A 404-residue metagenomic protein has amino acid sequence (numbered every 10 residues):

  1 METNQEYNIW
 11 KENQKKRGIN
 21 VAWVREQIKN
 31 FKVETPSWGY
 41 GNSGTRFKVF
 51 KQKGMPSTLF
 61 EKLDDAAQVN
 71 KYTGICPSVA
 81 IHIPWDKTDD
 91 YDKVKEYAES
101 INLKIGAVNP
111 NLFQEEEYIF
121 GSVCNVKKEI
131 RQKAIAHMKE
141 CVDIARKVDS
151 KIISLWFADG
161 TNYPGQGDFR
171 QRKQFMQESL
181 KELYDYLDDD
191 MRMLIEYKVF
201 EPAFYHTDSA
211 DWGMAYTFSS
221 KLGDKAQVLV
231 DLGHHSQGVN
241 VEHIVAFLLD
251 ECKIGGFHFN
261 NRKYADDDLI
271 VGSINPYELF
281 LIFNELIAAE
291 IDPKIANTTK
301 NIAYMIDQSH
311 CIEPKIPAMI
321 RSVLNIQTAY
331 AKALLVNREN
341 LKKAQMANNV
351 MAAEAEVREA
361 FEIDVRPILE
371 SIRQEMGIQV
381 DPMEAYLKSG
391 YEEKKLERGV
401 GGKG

Functional and structural regions predicted by a protein language model:
M1-D143, K332, V336-G404: N-terminal pre-domain/capping segments
Q14-Q27, I105, E117-G223, Q227 (+2 more regions): Active-site acidic/histidine proton-transfer and metal-coordination neighborhood in alpha/beta enzyme cores
G18-V21, L63-A67, Y91-A98, M138-D143 (+5 more regions): Generic structural signal for well-ordered alpha-helices, preferentially at hydrophobic/aromatic core positions
K29-S37, P77-I81, L103-P110, I153-L155 (+4 more regions): Hydrophobic faces of well-ordered beta-strands that scaffold small-molecule active sites in alpha/beta enzyme cores
W38-Y40, H82-D86, P110-E115, A158-G160 (+4 more regions): Active-site beta-loop-alpha junctions enriched in small/polar residues
R46, F50-S57, Y205-G213, H235-A303 (+1 more regions): Gly/Pro-rich active-site loop or hairpin
Q68-C76, D143-D149, E182-M191, K221-A226 (+6 more regions): A structural motif corresponding to the C-terminal end of an alpha-helix and its immediate exit/capping segment
E290, N301, L324-R338, K342-K343: Catalytic cores of soluble, metal-dependent hydrolases
